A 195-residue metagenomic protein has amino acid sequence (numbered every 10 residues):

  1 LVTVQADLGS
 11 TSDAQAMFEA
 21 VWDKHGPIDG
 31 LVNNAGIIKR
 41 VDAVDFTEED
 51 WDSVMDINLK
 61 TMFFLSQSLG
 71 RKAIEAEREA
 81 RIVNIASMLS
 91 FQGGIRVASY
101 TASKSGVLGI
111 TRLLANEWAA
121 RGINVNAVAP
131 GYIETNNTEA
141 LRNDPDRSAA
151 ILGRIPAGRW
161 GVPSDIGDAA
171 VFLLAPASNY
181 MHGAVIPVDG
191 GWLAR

Functional and structural regions predicted by a protein language model:
V32, A119, N124, M181-G183: Short, small/polar-rich loop/turn modules that mediate ligand/substrate recognition or access, typified
V41-V44, Q92-A98, A120-R121, G158-R159 (+1 more regions): Active-site loop immediately N-terminal to the catalytic Tyr-X3-Lys motif of short-chain dehydrogenase/reductase
D42-A43, D50-M55, I151: Substrate-binding pocket helix/loop in short-chain dehydrogenase/reductase
S66, S103, T111: Active-site helix of classical SDR
R71, N116-A120, N179: Alpha-helical segment proximal to the catalytic Tyr-Lys
S87: Residue(s) in the substrate-gating loop at a strand-loop-helix junction that position the organic substrate next
R159-V188, L193: C-terminal substrate-recognition "lid" of short-chain dehydrogenase/reductases
